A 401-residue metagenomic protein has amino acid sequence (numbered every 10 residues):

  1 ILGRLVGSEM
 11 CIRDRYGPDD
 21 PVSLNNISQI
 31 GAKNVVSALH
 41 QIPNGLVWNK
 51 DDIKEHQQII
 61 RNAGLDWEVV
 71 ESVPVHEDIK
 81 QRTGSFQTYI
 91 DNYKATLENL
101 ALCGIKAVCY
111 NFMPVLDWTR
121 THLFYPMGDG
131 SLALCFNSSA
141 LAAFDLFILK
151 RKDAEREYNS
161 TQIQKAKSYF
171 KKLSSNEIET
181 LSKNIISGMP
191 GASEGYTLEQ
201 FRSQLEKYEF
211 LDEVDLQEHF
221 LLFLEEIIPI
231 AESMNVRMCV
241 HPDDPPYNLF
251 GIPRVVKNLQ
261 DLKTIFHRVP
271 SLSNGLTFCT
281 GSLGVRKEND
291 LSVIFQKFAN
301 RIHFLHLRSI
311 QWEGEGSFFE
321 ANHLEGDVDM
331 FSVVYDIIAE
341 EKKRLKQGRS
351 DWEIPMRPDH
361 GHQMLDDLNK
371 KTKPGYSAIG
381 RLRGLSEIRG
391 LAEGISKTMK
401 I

Functional and structural regions predicted by a protein language model:
I1-I12: Single conserved hydrophobic/aromatic residue that forms the stacking wall/gate of nucleotide- or nucleobase-binding
D19-H40, I59-A63, N99-A107: Catalytic domains of carbohydrate-active enzymes, especially glycoside hydrolases
N25-N26, D78-R82, Q87-Y93, E98-K106 (+7 more regions): Histidine-acidic metal/acid-base catalytic patches
A32-A38, E68-V70, Y110, V240 (+2 more regions): Non-cysteine beta-strand/loop elements that form the S-adenosyl-L-methionine
A38-K54, F250: Glycine-rich, proline-tolerant flexible connector loops at the mouths of alpha/beta enzymes
V47-E68: Glycine-rich, positively charged N-terminal anion/phosphate-binding segment
S72-K80, N111-R120: Aromatic-lined carbohydrate-binding surfaces of glycoside hydrolases
L123-D215: Extended, charge-rich helix/loop segments that form flexible, surface "patches" used to engage negatively charged
